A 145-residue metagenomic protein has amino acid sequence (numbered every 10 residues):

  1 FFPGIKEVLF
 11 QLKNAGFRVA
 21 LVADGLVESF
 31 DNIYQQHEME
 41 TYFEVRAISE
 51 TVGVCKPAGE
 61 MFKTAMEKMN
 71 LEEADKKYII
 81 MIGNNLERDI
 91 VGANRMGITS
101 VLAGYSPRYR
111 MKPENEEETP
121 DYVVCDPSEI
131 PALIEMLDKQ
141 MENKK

Functional and structural regions predicted by a protein language model:
F2-P3: Active-site core of PLP-dependent enzymes with the aminotransferase class I/II
K6, F10-K13, F17-K145: Asp-based, Mg2+/Mn2+-dependent phosphohydrolase catalytic module
